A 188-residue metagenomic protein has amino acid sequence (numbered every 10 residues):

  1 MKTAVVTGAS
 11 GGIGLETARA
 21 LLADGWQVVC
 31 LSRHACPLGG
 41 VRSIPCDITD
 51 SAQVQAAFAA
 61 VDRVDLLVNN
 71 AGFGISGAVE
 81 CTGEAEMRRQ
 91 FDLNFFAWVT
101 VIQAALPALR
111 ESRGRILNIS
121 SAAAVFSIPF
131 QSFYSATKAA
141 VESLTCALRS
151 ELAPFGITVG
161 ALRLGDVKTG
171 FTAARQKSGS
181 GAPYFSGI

Functional and structural regions predicted by a protein language model:
S10, A18: N-terminal Rossmann NAD(P)H-binding glycine-rich loop of SDR-like oxidoreductase domains
P45-A56, E84-A85: The beta1-alpha1 cofactor-binding region of Rossmann-like NAD(H)/NADP(H)-dependent oxidoreductases
A78-V79, E86-R88: Substrate-binding pocket helix/loop in short-chain dehydrogenase/reductase
I102, T137-A140: Active-site helix of classical SDR
I102-Q103, C146: A short, exposed helix-loop element centered on a Lys and neighboring polar residues
S121: Residue(s) in the substrate-gating loop at a strand-loop-helix junction that position the organic substrate next
P154-I188: SDR active-site lid
